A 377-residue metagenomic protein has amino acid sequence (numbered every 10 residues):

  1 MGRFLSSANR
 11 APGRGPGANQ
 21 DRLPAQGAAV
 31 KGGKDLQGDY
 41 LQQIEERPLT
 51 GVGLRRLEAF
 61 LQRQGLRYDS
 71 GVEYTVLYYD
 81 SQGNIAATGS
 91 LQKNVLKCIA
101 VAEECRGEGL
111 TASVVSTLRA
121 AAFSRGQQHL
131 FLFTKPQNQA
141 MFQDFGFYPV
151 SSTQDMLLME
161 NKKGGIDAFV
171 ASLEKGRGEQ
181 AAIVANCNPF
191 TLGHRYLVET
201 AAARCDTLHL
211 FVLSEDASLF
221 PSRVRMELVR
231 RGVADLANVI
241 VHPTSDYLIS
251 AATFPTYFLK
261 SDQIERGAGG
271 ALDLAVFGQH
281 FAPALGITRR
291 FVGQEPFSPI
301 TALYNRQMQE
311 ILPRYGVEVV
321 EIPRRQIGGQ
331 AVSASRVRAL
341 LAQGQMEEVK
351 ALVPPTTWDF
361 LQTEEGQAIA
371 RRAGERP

Functional and structural regions predicted by a protein language model:
M1-L36, F277: N-terminal amphipathic/basic-hydrophobic helices that include classical n-h-c signal peptides and signal-anchor
K31-Y68, Y79, N84, T153: Short amphipathic alpha-helix that is part of the acyltransferase structural core
E73, L96, G178: Short coil/loop residues immediately preceding or within conserved phosphate-binding loops of NTP-utilizing enzyme
L77, G83-A100: Conserved beta-strand in the GNAT
A100, E104, E215: Conserved catalytic loop/helix region of short-chain dehydrogenase/reductase
C105, G109-T117, G193: Conserved acetyl-CoA pyrophosphate-binding loop and the N-cap/start of the following alpha-helix in GNAT-like
A122-T134: Conserved GNAT acetyl-CoA-binding A-motif
T134, Q139-F147, S151-P377: Nucleotidyltransferase catalytic core that binds NTPs
